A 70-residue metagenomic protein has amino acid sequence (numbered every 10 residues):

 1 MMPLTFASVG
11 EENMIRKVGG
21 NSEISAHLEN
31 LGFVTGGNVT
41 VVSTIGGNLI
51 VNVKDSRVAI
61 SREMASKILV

Functional and structural regions predicted by a protein language model:
M1-V70: Compact, glycine-rich, soluble single-domain proteins
